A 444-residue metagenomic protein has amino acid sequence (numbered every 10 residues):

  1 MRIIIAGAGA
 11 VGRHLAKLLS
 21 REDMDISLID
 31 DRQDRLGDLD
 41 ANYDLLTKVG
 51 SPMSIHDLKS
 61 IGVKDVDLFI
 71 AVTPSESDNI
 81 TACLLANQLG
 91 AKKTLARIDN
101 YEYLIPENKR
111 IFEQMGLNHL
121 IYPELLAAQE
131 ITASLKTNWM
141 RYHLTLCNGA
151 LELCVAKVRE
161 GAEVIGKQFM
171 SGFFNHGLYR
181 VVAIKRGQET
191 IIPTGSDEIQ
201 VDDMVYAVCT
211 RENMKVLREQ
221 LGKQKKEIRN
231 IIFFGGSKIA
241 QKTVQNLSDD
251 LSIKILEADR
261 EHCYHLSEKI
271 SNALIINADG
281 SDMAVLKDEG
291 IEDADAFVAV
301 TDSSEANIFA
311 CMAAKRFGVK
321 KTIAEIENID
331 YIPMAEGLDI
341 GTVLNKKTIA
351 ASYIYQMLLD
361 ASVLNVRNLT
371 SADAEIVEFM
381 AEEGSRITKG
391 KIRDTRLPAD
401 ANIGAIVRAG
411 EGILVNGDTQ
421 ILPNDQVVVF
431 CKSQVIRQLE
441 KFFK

Functional and structural regions predicted by a protein language model:
M1-K444: Cytosolic regulatory regions of ion transport systems
